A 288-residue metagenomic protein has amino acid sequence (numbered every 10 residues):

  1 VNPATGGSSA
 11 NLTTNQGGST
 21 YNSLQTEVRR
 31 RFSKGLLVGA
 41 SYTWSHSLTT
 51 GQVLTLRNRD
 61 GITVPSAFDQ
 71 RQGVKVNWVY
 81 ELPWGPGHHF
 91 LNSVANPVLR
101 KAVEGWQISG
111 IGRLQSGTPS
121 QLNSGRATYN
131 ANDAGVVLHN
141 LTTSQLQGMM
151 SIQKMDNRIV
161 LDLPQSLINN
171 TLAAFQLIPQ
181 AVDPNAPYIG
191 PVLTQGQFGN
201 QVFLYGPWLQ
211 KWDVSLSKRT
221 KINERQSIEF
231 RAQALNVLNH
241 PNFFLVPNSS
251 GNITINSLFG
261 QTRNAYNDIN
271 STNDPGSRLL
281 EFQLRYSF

Functional and structural regions predicted by a protein language model:
V1-F288: Short, solvent-exposed micro-motifs at the edges of structured domains
